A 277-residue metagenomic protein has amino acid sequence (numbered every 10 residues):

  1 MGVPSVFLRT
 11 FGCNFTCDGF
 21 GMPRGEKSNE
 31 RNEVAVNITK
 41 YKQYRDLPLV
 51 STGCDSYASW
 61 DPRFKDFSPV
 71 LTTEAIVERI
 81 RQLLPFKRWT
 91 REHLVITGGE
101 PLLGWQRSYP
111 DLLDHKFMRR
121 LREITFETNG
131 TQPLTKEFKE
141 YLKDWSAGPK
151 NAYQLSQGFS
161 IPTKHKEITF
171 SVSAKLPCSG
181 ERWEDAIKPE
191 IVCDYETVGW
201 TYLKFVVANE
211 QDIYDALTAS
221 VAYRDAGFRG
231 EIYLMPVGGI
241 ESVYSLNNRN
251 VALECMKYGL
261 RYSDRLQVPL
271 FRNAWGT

Functional and structural regions predicted by a protein language model:
G2, V198, N209-T277: Auxiliary Fe-S-binding modules of radical SAM enzymes
P4, T10, F15, G19-K166: Conserved Radical SAM active-site core
V6, L94, I124-F126, I168-V172 (+3 more regions): Hydrophobic faces of well-ordered beta-strands that scaffold small-molecule active sites in alpha/beta enzyme cores
D61, L102-L103, T131-L134, V172-E184 (+4 more regions): Conserved radical SAM core fold
E100-L103, D111, G199-T201, I232-Y233 (+1 more regions): Domain-wide signal for the mature, well-folded portions of proteins, strongly enriched in nucleus-encoded organellar
P110, D185-E190, N247-N248: Charged helix-capping and loop-helix junction motifs
K116-R119, E196, C255: A generic structural signal for well-ordered alpha-helical segments
F138-W145, A152-G199: Anionic-ligand binding region
